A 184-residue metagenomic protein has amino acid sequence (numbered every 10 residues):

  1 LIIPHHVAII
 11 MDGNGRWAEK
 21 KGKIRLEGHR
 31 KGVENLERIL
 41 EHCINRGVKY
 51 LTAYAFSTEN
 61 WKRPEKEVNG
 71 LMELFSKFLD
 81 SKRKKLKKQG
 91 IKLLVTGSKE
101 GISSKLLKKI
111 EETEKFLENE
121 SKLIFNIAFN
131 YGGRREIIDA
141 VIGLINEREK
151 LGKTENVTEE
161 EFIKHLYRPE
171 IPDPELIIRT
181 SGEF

Functional and structural regions predicted by a protein language model:
L1-F184: Flexible, compositionally biased loop and terminal segments
